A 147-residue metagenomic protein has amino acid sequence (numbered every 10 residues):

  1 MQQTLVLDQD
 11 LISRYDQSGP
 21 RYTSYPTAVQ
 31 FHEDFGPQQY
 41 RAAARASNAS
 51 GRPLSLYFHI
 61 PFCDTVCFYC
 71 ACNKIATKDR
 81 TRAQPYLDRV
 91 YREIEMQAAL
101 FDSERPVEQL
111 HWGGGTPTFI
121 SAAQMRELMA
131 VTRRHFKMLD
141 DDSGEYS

Functional and structural regions predicted by a protein language model:
M1-L54, S103: Flexible, acidic/Gly-rich N-terminal and inter-domain linker regions that tether and position cofactor-handling modules
P37-Q38, N73, L100, E127: A structural signal for the main folded, soluble domain(s) of proteins
P53-Y86: Canonical Radical SAM [4Fe-4S] cluster-binding loop centered on the CxxxCxxC motif and its immediate flanking residues
L54-F58, E108-L110, D142-Y146: Hydrophobic faces of well-ordered beta-strands that scaffold small-molecule active sites in alpha/beta enzyme cores
C63, V90, W112: Conserved, mostly hydrophobic/aromatic
Q84-Y91, A122, R126: Non-membrane alpha-helical structural segments and their capping/turn regions in soluble enzymes
V90-L100: A short, N-terminal amphipathic alpha-helix
F101-L139: Conserved glycine-rich "GG(E/T)P / GGGxP" loop and the immediately following alpha-helix in the radical SAM core
